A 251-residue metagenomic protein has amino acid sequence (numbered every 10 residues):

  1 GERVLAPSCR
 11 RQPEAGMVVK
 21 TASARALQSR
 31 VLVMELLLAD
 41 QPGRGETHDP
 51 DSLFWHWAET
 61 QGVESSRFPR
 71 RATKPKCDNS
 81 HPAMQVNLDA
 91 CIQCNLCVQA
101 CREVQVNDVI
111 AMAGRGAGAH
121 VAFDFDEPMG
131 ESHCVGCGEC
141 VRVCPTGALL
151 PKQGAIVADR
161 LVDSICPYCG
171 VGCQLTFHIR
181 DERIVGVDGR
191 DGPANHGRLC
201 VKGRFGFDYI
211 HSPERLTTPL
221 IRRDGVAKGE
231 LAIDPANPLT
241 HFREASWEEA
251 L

Functional and structural regions predicted by a protein language model:
G1-E2, G16-L251: N-terminal export/assembly segments and adjacent metallocofactor-ligating motifs of anaerobic energy-metabolism
S8-E14: Structured interaction patches on ligand/partner-binding surfaces of diverse proteins
